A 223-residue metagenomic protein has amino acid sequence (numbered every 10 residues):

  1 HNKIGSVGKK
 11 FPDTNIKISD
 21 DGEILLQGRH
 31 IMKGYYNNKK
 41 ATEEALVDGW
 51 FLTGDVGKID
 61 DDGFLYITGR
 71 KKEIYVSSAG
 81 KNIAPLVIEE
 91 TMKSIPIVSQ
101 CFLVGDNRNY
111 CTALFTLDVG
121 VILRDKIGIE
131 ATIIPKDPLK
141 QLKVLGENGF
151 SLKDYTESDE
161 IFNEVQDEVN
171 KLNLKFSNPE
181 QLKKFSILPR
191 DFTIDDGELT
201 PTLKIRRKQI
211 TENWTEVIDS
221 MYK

Functional and structural regions predicted by a protein language model:
H1-G5, N38-A41, V119: Active-site loops of AMP-binding adenylate-forming
H1-N2, N15, V98-S99: Gly/Ser/Thr-rich phosphate-binding loop
K10-S77: Conserved ATP-binding/catalytic segment of the ANL
A45-L46, F64-K93, I122-E157, P179-E180 (+2 more regions): Adenylate-forming
V56, I95-V121: C-terminal boundary motif of the adenylate-forming
K58-D62, L103-G105, K136: Membrane-embedded alpha-helical bundles of multi-pass transporters/translocases, especially carrier/permease families
R70, D106-Y110, E180-L182: Short Gly/Ser/Thr- and Asp/Glu-enriched loop/turn motifs at secondary-structure junctions
Q100, Q166-K223: Conserved C-terminal "lid"/linker of ANL adenylate-forming enzymes
